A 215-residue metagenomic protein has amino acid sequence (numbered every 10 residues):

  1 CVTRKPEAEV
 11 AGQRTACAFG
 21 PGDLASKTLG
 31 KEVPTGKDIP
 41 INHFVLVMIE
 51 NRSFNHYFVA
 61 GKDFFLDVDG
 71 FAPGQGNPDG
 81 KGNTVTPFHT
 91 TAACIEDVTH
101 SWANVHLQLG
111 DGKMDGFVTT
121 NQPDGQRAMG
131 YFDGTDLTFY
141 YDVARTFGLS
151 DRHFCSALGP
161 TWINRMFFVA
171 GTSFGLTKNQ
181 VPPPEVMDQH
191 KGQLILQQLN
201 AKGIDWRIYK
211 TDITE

Functional and structural regions predicted by a protein language model:
V2-E215: N-terminal pro-sequences and low-complexity stem/linker regions of secreted or lumenal proteins
